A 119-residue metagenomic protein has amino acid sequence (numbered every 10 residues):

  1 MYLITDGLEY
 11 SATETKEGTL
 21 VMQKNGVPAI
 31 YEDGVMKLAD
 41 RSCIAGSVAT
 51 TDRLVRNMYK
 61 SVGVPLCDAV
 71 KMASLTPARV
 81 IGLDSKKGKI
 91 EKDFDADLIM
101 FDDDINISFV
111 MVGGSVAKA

Functional and structural regions predicted by a protein language model:
M1-T5, S11-K92, L98-F101: His/Asp/Glu-enriched, well-ordered alpha-helical/loop segment that forms or immediately abuts the divalent-metal
A96-D97, S108: Structural beta-strand/beta-sheet cores of well-ordered domains, especially the beta-sheet scaffolds that support
D104-M111: Short, Lys/Arg- and Gly-enriched loop/turn segments at beta-strand edges
